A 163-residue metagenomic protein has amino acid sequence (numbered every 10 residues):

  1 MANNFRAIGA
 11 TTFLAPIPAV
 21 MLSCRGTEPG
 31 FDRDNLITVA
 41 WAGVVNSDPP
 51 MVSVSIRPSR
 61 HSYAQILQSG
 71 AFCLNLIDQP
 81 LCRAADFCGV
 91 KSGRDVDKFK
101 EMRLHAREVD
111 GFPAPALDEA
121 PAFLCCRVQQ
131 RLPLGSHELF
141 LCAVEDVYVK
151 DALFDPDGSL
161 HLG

Functional and structural regions predicted by a protein language model:
M1-G163: Basic, polyanion-binding surface patches
